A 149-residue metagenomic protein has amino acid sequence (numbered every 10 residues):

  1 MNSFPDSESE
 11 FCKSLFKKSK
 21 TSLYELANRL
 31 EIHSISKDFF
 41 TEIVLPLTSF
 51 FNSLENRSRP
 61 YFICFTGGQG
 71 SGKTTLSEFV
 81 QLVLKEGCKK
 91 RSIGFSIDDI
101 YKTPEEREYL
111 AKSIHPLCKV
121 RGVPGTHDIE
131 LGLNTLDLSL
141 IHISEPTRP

Functional and structural regions predicted by a protein language model:
M1-T41: Charged, amphipathic alpha-helical linker segments immediately N-terminal to NTP-binding catalytic cores
L54-P60: Phosphate-binding P-loop
G70: Walker A (P-loop) phosphate-binding loop of P-loop NTPases
K73: Conserved lysine of the Walker
L76: Hydrophobic positions on the alpha1 helix immediately C-terminal to the Walker A/P-loop
L82-I93: Post-Walker A helix-loop "phosphate-sensing" segment adjacent to the P-loop in P-loop NTPases
I93, K102-L140: Conserved nucleotide-sensing/catalytic segment adjacent to the nucleotide-binding pocket in NTP-handling enzymes
S139-P149: Residue-level detector of conserved catalytic or cofactor/ligand-binding positions in enzyme active sites
